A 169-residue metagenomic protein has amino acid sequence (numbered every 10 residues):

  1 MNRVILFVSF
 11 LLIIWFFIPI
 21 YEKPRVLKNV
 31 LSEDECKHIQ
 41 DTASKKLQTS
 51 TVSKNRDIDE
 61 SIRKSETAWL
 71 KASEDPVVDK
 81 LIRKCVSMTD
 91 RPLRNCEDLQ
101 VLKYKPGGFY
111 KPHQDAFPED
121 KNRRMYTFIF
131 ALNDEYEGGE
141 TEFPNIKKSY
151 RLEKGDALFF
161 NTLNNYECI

Functional and structural regions predicted by a protein language model:
M1-F159, L163-I169: Fe(II)/2-oxoglutarate oxygenase catalytic core
